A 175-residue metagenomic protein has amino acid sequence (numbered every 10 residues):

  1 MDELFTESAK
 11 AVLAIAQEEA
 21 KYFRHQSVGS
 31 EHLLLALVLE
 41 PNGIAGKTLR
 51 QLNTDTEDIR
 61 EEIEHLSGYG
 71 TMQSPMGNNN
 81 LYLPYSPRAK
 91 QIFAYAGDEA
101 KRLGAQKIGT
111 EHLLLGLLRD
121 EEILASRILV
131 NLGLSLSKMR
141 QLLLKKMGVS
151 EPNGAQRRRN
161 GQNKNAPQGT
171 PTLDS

Functional and structural regions predicted by a protein language model:
M1-S175: Histone-fold recognition with a strong bias for associated Lys/Arg-rich disordered tails
